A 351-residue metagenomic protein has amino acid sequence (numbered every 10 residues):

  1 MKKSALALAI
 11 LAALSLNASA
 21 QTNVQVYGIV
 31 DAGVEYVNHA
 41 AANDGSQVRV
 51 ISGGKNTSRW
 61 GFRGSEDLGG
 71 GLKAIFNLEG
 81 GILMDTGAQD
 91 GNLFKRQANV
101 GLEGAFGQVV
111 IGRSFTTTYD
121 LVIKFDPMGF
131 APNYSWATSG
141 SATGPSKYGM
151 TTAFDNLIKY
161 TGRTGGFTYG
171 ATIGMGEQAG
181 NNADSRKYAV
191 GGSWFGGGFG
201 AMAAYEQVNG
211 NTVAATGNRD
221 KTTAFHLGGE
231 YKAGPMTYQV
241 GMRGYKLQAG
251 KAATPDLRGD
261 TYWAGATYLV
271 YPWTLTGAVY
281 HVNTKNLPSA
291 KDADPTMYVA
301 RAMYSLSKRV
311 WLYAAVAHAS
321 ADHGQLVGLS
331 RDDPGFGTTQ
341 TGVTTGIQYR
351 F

Functional and structural regions predicted by a protein language model:
S4, S46-S58, L93-R96, T152-N156 (+6 more regions): Residues that define the transmembrane beta-barrel architecture of outer-membrane proteins
S4, T22-G28, E66, G70-A74 (+11 more regions): Outer-envelope beta-barrel architecture signal
A9, G61-R63, N99-G101, K159-T161 (+6 more regions): Outer-membrane beta-barrel architecture
Q21-V37, Q47-G176, D184, S193-G200: Outer membrane beta-barrel
Y27-E35, N77-E79, G112-S114, G170-G174 (+6 more regions): Transmembrane beta-strands of outer-membrane beta-barrel proteins
G33-V37, G81-D85, T116-T118, G176-Q178 (+6 more regions): Structural signature of outer-membrane beta-barrel domains
Y188-Y304, H318: Detector for outer-membrane/organellar transmembrane beta-barrel domains, recognizing the amphipathic beta-strand
G337-F351: Outer-membrane beta-barrel "beta-signal"
